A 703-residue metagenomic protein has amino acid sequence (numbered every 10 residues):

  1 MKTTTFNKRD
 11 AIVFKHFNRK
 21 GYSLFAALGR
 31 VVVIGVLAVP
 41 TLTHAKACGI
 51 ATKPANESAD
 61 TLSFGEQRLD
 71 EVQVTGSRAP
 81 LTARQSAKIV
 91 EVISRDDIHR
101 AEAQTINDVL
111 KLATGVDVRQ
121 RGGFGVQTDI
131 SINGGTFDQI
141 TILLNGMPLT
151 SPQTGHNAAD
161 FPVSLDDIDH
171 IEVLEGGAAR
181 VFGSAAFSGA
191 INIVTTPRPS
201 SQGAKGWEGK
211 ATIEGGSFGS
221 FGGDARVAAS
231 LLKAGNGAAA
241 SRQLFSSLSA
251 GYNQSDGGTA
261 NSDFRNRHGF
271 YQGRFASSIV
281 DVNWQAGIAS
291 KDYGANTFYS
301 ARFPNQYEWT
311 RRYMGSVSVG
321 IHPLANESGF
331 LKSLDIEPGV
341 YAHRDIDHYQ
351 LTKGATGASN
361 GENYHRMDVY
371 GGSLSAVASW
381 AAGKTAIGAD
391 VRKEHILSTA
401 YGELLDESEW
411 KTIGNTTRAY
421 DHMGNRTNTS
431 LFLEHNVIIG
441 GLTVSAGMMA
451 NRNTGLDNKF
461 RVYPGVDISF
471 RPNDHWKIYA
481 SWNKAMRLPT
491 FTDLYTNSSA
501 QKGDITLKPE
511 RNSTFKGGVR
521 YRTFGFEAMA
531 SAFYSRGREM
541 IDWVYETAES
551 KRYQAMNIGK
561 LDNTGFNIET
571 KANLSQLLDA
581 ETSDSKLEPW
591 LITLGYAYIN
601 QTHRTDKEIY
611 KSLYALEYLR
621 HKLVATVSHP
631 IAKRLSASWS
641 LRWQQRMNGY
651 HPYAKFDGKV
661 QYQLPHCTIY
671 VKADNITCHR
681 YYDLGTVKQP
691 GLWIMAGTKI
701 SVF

Functional and structural regions predicted by a protein language model:
A45-H99, N107, F137: Short, acidic, small-residue-rich periplasmic hinge/interaction motif at the N-terminus of Gram-negative outer-membrane
N107, K111-M147, S151: Extracytoplasmic beta-strand/coil segments of soluble accessory domains associated with Gram-negative outer-membrane
P148-G177: Short acidic/polar hinge/loop motifs at secondary-structure boundaries that mediate gating or recognition
A190, T195-L231, A250, S255-T259: Short strand-turn segments of transmembrane beta-barrel domains in outer membranes, especially the first one or two
S255-N266, V280-I336, V340-V369: Flexible loop and strand-edge segments within Gram-negative outer membrane beta-barrel domains
Y299-L324, H365-M367, D457, K477 (+4 more regions): Outer-membrane beta-barrel signature, preferentially recognizing the C-terminal barrel domain of Gram-negative
V319, A382, A419-R536, T570 (+5 more regions): Structural signature of Gram-negative outer-membrane beta-barrels, strongest in the C-terminal barrel of TonB-dependent
I438-T443, Y534-R536, N557-R646, S701: Gram-negative outer-membrane beta-barrel transporters
